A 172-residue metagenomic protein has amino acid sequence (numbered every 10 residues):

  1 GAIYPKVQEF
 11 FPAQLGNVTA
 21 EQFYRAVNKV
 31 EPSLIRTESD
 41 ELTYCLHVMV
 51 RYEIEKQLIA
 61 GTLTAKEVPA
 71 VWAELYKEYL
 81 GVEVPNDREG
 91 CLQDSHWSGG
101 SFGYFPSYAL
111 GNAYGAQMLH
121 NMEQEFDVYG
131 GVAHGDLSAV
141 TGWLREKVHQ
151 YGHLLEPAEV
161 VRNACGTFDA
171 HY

Functional and structural regions predicted by a protein language model:
G1-L63: A conserved active-site cap/scaffold subdomain adjacent to cofactor or substrate pockets
V48, Y52-Y172: C-terminal, non-catalytic "cap/extension" segments appended to globular domains
